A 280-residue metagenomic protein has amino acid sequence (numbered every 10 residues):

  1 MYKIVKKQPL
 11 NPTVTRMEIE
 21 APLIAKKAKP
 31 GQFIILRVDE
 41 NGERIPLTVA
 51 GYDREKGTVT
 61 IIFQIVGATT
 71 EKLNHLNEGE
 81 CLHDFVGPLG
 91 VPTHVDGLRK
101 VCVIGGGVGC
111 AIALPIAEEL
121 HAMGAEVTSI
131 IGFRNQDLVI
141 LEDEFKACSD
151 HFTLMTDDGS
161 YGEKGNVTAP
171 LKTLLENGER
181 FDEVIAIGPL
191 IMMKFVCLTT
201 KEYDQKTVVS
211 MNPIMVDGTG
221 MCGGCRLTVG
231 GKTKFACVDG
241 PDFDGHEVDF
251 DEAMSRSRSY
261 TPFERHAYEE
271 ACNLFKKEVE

Functional and structural regions predicted by a protein language model:
M1-E80: Ferredoxin-reductase
K6, G51, L154-T156, V209 (+1 more regions): Structural signal for conserved beta-strand scaffold positions within catalytic alpha/beta enzyme cores
L36, D84-F85, L227: A generic structural signal for residues embedded in beta-strands
G42-G51, L89-R99, C237: Short, Lys/Arg- and Gly-enriched loop/turn segments at beta-strand edges
A68-V216: FNR/FR-type flavoprotein reductase catalytic core
I112, L190, P213-D242, E270-L274: Local cysteine-cluster metal-coordination motifs and their immediate loop/turn environment, predominantly Fe-S cluster
F235-D239, F243-E280: Short Fe-S-cluster ligation motifs
